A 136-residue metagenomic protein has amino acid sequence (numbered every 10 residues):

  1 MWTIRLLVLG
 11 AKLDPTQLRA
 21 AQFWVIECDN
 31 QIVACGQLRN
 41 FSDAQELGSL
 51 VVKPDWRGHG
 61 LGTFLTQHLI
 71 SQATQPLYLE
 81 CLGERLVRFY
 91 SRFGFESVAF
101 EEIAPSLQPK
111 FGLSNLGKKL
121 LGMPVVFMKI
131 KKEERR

Functional and structural regions predicted by a protein language model:
M1-T16, V25-E27, V126-R136: Short amphipathic alpha-helix that is part of the acyltransferase structural core
A21, L120-K129: Short hydrophobic/aromatic beta-strand or adjacent loop that forms the aromatic wall/cage of a ligand/substrate-binding
V25, Q31-N40, A44-V51: Conserved beta-strand in the GNAT
C35, T63-H68, F89-R92: Hydrophobic, well-ordered beta-alpha structural blocks that scaffold small-molecule cofactor pockets
G48-S49, R57, F89: Acidic/histidine-enriched, beta-strand-rich ligand/metal-binding domains
V52, G58-S71: Conserved acetyl-CoA-binding loop-helix of GNAT-fold acetyltransferases
S71-E84: Conserved GNAT acetyl-CoA-binding A-motif
G83-F111: Conserved active-site alpha-helix within GNAT-family acetyltransferase domains
